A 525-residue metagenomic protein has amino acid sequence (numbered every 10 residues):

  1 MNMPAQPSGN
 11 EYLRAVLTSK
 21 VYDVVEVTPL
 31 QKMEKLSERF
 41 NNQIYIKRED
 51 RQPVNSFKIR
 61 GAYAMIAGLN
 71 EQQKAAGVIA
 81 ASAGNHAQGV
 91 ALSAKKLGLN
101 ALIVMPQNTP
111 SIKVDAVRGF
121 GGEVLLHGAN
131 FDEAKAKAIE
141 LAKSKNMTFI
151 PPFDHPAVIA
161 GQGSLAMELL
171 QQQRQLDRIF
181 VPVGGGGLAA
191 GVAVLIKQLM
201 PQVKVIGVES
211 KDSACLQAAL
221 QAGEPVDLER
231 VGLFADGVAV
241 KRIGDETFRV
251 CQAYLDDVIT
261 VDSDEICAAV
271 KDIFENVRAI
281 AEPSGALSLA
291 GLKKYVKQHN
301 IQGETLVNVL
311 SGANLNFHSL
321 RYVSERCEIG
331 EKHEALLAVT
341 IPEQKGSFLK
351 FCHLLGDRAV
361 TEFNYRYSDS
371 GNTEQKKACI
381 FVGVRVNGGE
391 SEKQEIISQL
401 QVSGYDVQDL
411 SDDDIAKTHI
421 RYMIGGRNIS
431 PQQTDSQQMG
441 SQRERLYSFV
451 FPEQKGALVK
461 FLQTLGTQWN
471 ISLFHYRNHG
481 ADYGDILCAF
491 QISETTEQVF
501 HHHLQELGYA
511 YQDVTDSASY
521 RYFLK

Functional and structural regions predicted by a protein language model:
M1-A457, T464-K525: PLP-dependent amino-acid enzyme catalytic core
